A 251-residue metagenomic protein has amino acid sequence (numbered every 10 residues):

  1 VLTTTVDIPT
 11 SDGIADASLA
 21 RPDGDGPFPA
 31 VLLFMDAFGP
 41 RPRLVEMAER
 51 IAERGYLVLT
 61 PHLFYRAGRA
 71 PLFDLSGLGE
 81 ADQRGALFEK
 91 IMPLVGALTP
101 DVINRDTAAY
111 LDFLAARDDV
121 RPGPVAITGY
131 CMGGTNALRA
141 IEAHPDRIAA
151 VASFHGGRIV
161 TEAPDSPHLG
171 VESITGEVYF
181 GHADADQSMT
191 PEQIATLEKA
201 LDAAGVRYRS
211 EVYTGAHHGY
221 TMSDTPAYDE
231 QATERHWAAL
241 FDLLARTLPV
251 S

Functional and structural regions predicted by a protein language model:
V1-S251: N-terminal cap/leader regions of alpha/beta-hydrolase-fold enzymes, predominantly small-molecule hydrolases
